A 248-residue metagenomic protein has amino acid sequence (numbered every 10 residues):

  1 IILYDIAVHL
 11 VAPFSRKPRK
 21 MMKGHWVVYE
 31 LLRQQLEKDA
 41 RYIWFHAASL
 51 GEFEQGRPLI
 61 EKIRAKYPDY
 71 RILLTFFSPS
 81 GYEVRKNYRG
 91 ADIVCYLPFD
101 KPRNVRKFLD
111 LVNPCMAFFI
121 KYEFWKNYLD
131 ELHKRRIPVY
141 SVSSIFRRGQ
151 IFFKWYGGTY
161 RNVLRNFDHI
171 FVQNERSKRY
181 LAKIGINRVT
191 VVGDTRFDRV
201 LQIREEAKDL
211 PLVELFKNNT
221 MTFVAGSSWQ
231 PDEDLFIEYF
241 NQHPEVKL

Functional and structural regions predicted by a protein language model:
L3-I6, Y156, T220: Structural motif marking the loop-to-transmembrane transition
L3-S15: Membrane-interacting alpha-helical segments
L10, F45, F236: A residue-level signal for conserved active-site and pocket-lining positions in enzyme catalytic cores
K17-L31, Q35-E206, W229-Q230, H243: Active-site and donor-binding regions of nucleotide-sugar-utilizing enzymes
D39-I43, F216-F223, E233-L235, K247: Charged active-site motifs of nucleotide-sugar-dependent glycosyltransferases
